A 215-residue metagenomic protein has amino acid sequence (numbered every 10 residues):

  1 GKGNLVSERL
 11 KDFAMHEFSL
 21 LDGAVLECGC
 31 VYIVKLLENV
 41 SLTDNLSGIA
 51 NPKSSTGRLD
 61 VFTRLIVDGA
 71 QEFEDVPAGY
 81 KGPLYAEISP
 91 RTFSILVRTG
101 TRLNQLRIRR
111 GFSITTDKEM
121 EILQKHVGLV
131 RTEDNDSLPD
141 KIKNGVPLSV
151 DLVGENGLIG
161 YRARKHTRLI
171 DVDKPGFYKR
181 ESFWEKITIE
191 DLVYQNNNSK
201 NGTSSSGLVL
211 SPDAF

Functional and structural regions predicted by a protein language model:
G1-F215: DUTPase catalytic domain/fold
